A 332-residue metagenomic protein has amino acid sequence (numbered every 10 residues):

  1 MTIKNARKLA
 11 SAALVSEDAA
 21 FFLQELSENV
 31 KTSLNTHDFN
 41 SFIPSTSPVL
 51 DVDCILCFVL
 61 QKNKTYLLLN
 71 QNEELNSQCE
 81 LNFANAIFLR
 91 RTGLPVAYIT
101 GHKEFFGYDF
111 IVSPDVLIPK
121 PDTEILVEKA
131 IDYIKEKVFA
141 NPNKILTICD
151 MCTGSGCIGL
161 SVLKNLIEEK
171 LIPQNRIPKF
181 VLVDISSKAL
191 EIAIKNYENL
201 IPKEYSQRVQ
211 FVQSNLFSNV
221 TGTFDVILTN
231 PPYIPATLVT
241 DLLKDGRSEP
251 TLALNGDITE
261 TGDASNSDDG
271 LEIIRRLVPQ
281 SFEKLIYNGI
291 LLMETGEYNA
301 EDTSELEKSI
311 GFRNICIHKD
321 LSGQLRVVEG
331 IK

Functional and structural regions predicted by a protein language model:
M1-L60, N72: Non-catalytic accessory regions of SAM-dependent methyltransferases
C54-Y133: Conserved AdoMet
I55, G93, T123, I158 (+4 more regions): Residue-level signal for inorganic ion chemistry
D109, K179, R208-Q210, R313-C316: Conserved beta-strand segments of alpha/beta enzyme cores
I111, G262-I331: Conserved Class I SAM-dependent methyltransferase catalytic core
I125-T240: Conserved SAM/SAH cofactor-binding pocket of Class I
A130, V162, D245, L277-S281: Class I S-adenosylmethionine-dependent transferase superfamily signal
P231-I273: Mobile active-site "lid"/loop adjacent to the S-adenosyl-L-methionine
